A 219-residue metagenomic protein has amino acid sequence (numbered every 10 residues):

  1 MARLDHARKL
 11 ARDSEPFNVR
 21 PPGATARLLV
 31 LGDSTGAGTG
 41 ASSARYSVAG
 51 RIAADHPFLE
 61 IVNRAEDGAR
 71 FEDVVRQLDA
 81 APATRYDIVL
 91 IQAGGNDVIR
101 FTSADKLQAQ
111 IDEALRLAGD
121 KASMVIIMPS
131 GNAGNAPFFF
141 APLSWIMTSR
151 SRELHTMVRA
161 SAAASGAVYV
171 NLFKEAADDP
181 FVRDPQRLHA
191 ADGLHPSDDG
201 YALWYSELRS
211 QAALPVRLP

Functional and structural regions predicted by a protein language model:
M1-L29, T84, V182, R209 (+1 more regions): N-terminal secretory targeting modules
H6, R27-L29, T35-A109, E113: Conserved SGNH/GDSL esterase-like catalytic core that processes O-acyl groups on lipids and polysaccharides
A53, A118, S161-A163: A generic structural signal for well-ordered alpha-helical segments
N63-A65, P129, N171-K174: Residue-level recognition of beta-strand->loop/alpha-helix junctions
Q92, M128-P129: Alpha/beta-hydrolase-fold catalytic nucleophile elbow
D120-V125: A short helix->loop->beta-strand "cap" motif at the edges of active sites that frequently abuts
A133-P219: Catalytic His-Asp segment of secreted/periplasmic serine-dependent ester chemistry enzymes
